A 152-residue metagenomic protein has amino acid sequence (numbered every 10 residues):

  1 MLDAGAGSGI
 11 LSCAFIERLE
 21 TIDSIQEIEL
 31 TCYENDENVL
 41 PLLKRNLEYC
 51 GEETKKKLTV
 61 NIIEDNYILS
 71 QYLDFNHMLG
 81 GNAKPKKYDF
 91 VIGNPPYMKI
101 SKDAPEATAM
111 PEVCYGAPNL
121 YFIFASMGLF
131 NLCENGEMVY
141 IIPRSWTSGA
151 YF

Functional and structural regions predicted by a protein language model:
M1-F152: SAM-dependent methyltransferase catalytic region
